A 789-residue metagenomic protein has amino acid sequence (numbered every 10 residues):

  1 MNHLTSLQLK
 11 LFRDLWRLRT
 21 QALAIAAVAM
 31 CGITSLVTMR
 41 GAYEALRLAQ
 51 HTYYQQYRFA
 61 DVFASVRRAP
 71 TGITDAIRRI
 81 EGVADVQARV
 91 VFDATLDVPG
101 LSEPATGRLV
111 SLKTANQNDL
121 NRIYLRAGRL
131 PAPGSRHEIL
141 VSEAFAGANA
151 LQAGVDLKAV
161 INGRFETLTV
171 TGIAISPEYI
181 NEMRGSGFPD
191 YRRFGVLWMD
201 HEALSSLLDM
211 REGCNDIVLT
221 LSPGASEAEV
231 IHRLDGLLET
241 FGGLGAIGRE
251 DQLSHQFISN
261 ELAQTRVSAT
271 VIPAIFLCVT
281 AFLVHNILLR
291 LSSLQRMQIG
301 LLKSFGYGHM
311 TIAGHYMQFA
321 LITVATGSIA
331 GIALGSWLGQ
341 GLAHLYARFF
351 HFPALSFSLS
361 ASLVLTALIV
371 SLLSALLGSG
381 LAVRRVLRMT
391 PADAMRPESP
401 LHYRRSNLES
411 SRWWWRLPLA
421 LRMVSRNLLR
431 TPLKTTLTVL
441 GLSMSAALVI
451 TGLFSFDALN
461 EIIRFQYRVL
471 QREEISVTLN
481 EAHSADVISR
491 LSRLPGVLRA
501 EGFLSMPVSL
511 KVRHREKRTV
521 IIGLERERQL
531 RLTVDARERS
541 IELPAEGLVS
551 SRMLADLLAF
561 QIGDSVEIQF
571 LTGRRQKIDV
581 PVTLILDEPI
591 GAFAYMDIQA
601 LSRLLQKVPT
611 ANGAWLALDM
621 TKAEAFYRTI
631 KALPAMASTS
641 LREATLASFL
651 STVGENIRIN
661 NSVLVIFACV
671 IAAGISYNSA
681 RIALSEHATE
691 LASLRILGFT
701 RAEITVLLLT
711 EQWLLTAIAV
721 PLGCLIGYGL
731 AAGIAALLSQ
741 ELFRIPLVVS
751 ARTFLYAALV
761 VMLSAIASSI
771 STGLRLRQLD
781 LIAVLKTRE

Functional and structural regions predicted by a protein language model:
M1-S35, L291, M317, L321 (+6 more regions): N-terminal Sec/SRP start-transfer signal
L4-C278, R290, H309, Q471 (+4 more regions): Membrane transport/envelope proteins' first extracytoplasmic loop
T5, R388-R405, R777-E789: Short cytosolic juxtamembrane segments of multi-pass membrane proteins
F12, R17, Q21-A26, C31-F59 (+9 more regions): Alpha-helical transmembrane segments
L18, F282-V324, G674-L714: Interfacial "coupling" helices/loops that link adjacent transmembrane helices in transporter permeases
Q55, V62-R67, L419-P544, V549-M553 (+3 more regions): Juxtamembrane segments of multi-pass membrane proteins
A281-L289, S293, M297-G300, L321-P353 (+4 more regions): Small-residue-rich transmembrane alpha-helices
F503, A611-M620, Y627-A731, A735-A736 (+4 more regions): C-terminal transmembrane helical bundles of large multi-pass transporters and their helix-start/helix-kink determinants
